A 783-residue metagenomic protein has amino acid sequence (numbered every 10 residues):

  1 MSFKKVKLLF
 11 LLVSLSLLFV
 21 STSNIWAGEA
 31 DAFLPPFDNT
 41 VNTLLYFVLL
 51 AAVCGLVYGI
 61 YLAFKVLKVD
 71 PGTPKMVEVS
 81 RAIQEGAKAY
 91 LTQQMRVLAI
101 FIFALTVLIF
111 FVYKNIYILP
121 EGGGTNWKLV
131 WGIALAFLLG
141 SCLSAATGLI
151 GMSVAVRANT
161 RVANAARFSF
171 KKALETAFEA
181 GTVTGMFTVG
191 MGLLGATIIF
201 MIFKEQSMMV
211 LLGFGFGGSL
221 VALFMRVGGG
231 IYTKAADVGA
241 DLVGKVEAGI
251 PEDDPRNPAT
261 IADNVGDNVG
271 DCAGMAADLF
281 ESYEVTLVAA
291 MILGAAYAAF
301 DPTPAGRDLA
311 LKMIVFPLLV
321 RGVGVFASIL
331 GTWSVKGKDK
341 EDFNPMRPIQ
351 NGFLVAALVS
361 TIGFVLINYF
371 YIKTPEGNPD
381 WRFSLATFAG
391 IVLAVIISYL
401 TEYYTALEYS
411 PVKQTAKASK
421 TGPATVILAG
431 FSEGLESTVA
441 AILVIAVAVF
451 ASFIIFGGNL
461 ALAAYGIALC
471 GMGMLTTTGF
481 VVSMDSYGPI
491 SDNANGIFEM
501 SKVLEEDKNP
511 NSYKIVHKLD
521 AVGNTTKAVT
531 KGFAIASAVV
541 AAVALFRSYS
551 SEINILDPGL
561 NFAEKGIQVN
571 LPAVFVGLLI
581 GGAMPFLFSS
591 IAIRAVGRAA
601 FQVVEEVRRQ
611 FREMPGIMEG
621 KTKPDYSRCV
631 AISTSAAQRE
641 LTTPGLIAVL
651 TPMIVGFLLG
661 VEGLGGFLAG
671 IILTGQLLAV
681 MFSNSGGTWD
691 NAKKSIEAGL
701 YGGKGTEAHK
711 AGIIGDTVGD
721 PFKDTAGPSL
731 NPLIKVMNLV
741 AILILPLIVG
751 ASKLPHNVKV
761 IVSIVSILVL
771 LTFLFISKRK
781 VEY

Functional and structural regions predicted by a protein language model:
F3-S16, T22-Y783: Hydrophobic packing and interface segments
